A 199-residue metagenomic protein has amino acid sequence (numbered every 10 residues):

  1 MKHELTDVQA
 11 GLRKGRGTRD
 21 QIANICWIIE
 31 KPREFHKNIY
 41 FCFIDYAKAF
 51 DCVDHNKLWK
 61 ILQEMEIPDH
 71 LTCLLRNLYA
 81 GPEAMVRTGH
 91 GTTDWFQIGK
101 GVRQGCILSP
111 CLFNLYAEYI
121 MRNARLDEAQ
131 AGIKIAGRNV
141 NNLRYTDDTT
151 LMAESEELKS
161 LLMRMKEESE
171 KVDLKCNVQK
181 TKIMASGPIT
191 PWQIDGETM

Functional and structural regions predicted by a protein language model:
M1-M199: Nucleotidyl polymerases of mobile genetic elements and RNA viruses
